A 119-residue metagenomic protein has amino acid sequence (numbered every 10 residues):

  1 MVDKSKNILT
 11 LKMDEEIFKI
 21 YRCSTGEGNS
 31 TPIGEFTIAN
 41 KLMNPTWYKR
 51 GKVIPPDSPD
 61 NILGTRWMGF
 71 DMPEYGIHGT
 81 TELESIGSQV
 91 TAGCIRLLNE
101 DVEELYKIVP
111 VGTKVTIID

Functional and structural regions predicted by a protein language model:
M1-N40: Cell wall/extracellular polymer interaction/catalysis modules
I38-Y48: Short, solvent-exposed cationic patches
T46, R50-D119: Exported/periplasmic cell-wall-interacting domains
